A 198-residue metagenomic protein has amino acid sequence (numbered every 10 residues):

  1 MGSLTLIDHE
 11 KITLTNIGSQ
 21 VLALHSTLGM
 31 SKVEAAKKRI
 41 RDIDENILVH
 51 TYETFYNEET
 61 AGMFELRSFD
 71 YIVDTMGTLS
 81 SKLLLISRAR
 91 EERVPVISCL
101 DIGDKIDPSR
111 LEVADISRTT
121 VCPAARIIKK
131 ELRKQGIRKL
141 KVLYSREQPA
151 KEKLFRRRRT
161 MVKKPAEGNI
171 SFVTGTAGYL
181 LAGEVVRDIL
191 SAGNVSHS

Functional and structural regions predicted by a protein language model:
M1-S198: Adenine nucleotide-associated cytosolic modules
